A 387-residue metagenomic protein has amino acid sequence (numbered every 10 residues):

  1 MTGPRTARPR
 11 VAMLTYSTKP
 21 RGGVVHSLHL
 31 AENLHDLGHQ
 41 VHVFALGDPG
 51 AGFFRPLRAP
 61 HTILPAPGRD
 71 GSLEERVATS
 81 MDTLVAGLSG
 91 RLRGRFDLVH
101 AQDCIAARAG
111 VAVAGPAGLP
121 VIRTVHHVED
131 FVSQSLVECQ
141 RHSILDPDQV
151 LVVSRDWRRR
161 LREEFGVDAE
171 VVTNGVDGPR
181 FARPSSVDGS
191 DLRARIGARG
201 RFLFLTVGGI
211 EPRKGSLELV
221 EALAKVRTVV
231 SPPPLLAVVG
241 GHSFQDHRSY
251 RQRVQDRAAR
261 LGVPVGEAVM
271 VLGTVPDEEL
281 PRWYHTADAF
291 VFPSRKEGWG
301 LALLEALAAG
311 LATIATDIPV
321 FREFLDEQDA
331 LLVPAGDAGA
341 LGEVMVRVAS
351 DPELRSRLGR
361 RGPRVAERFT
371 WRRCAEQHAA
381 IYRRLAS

Functional and structural regions predicted by a protein language model:
A12, A198-K214, V220-L223, L236-A237: Conserved donor-binding/catalytic core segment of Leloir-type glycosyltransferases
A101-A106, V125: Short His-centered aromatic/hydrophobic patch
D156, G175: Carbohydrate-associated surface elements
R248-T274: Nucleotide-activated donor-binding/catalytic signature segment of Leloir-type glycosyltransferases, i.e., the conserved
T274, R282-A287: Short alpha-helical donor nucleotide-sugar binding micro-motif in glycosyltransferases
R295: Aromatic "clamp/platform" in nucleotide-sugar-dependent glycosyltransferases that forms part of the donor/acceptor
L303, A312-A315: Short hydrophobic beta-strand element within catalytic cores of glycosyltransferases and related nucleotide-activated
E327, L331-G339, R347-E353: Conserved acidic donor-binding segment of nucleotide-sugar-dependent glycosyltransferases
